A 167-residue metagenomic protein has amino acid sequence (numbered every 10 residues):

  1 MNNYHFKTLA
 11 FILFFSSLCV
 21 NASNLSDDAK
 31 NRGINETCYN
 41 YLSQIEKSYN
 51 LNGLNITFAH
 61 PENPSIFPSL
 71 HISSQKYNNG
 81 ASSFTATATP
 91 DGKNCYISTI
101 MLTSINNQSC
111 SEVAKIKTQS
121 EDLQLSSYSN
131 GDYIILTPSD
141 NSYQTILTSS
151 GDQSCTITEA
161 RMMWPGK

Functional and structural regions predicted by a protein language model:
M1-L9: Bacterial N-terminal signal peptides that target proteins for export
S16-C19: N-terminal signal peptide c-region/cleavage motif recognized by signal peptidases
S23-T89, M163: N-terminal secretory signal peptides
N35-Y39, I97, C110, A114 (+1 more regions): Short, structured motif recognition centered on aromatic/hydrophobic residues
N63-I100, D140-K167: Amphipathic N-proximal alpha-helical interface segments
P68-I72, E121-S142: A cross-kingdom feature marking solvent-exposed beta-strand/loop segments within repeated, beta-rich binding/scaffold
N78-G131: Long, charged/polar, surface-exposed segments that mediate recognition or autoinhibition
